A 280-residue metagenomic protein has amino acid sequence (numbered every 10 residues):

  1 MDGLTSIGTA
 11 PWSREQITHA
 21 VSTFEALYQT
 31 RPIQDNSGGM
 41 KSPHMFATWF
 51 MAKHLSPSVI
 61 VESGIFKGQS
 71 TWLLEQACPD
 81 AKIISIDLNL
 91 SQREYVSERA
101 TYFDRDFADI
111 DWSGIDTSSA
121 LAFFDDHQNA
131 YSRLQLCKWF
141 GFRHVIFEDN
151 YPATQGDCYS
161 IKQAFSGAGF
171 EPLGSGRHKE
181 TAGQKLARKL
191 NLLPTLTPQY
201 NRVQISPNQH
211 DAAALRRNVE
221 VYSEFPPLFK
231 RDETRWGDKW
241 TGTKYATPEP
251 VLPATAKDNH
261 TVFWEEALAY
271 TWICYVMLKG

Functional and structural regions predicted by a protein language model:
M1-A122, Q128-G280: A short alpha-helical cap/connector motif
